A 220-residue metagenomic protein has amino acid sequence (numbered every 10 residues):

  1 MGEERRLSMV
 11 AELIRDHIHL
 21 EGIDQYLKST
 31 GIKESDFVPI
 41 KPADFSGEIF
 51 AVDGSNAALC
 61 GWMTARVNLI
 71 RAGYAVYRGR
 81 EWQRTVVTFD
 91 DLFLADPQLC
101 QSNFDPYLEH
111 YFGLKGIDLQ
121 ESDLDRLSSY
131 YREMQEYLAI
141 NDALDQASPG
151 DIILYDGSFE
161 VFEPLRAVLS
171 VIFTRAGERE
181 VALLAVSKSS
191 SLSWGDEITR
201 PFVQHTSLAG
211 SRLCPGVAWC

Functional and structural regions predicted by a protein language model:
M1-G47, L59, T85, L92-C220: Long, contiguous domain-sized segments
E48-A95: Adenosine ribonucleotide-centric catalytic and binding domains
